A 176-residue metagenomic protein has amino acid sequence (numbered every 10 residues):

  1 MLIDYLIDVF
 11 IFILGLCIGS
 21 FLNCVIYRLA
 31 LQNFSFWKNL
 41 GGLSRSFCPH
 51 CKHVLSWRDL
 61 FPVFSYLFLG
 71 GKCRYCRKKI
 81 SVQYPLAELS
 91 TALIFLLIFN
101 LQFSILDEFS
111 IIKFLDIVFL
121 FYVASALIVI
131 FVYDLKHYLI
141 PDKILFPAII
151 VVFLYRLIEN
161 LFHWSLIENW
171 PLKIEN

Functional and structural regions predicted by a protein language model:
M1-N176: A membrane-topology feature that recognizes alpha-helical transmembrane segments and their immediate juxtamembrane
